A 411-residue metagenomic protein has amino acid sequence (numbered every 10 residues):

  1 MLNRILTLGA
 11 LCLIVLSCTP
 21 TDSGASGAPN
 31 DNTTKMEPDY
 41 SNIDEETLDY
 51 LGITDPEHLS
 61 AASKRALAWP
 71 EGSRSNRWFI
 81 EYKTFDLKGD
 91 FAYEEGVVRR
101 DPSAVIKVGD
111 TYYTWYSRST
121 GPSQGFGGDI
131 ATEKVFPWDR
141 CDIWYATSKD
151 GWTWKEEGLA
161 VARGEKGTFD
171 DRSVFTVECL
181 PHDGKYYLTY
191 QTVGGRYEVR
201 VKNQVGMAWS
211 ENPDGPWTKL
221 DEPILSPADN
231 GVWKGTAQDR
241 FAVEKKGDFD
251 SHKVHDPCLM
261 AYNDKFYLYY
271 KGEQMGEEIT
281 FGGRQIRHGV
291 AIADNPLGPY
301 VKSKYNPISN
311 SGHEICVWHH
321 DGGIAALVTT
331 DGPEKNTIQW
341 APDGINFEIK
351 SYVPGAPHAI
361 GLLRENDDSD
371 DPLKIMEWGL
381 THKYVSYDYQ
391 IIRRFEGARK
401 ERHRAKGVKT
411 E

Functional and structural regions predicted by a protein language model:
L2-L8: Sec-dependent signal peptide recognition, specifically the positively charged N-region followed immediately by
L11-C12: Short, linear, compositionally biased motifs with a strong N-terminal bias
L16-S17: C-terminal motif of bacterial Sec signal peptides marking the signal peptidase cleavage site
P20: Short, conserved catalytic or interaction motifs in soluble domains
G24-E411: Carbohydrate-active catalytic/glycan-binding domains of CAZyme proteins, especially the secreted or lumenal ectodomains
